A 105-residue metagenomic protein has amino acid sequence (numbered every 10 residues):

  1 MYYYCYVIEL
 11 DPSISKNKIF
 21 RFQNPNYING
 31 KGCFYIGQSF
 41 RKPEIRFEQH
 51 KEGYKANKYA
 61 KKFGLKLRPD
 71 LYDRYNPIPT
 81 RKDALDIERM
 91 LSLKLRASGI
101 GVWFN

Functional and structural regions predicted by a protein language model:
M1-E48, K82-M90: GIY-YIG nuclease catalytic motif and its immediate N-terminal context
R41-E44, E48, G53-N105: Aromatic/basic micro-patches that form nucleic-acid/chromatin recognition or nuclease catalytic surfaces
